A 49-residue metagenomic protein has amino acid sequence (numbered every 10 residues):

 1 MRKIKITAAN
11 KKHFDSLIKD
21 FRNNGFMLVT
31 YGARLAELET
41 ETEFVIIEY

Functional and structural regions predicted by a protein language model:
M1-R2, G25: Secondary-structure boundary/capping motif
R2-K11: A short, exposed loop/beta-hairpin motif centered on an aromatic-Gly-Thr core
K11-H13, I18-Y49: Acidic, low-complexity, intrinsically disordered interaction modules
